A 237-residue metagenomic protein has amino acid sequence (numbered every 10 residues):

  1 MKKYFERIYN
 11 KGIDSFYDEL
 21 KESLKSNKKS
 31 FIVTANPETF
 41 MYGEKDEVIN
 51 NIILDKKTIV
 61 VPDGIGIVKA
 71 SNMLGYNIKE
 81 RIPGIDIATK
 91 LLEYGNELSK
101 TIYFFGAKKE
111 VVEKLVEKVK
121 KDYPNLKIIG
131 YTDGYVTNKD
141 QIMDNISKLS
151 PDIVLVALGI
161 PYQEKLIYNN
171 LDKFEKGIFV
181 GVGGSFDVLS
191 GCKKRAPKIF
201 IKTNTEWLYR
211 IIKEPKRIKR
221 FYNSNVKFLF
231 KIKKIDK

Functional and structural regions predicted by a protein language model:
M1-E80: N-terminal nucleotide/polyanion-binding subdomain common to many enzyme families
K29, T58, K100, F174-G177: A short helix->loop->beta-strand "cap" motif at the edges of active sites that frequently abuts
N36-F40, L158-Q163, S185: Short glycine-rich anion-binding loops that position phosphate/pyrophosphate groups of nucleotides and phosphorylated
M41, V112-E113, K139-D140, Q163-I167: Short, well-ordered alpha-helical microsegments
G66-S71, R195-K237: A transmembrane-helix-recognition feature enriched in membrane-embedded lipid enzymes and envelope glyco-/phospholipid
V68-N145, L149: Conserved beta-alpha
G134-T137, E175-K213: Short, flexible loop segments at boundaries between secondary-structure elements
S150-L155, I160, K176: Proline-aspartate-enriched helix->loop->beta-strand connector
